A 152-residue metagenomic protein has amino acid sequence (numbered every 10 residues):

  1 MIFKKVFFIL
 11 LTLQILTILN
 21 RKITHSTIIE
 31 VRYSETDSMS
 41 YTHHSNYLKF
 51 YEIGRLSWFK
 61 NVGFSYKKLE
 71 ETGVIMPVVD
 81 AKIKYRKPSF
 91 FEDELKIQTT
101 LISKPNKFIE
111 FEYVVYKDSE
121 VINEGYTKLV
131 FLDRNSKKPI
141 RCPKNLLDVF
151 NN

Functional and structural regions predicted by a protein language model:
M1-I18: N-terminal amphipathic/basic-hydrophobic helices that include classical n-h-c signal peptides and signal-anchor
I15-V78, D133-N152: Hot-dog-fold acyl-thioester-processing enzymes
H25, P77-V79, L95, I109 (+1 more regions): Hydrophobic core residues within well-ordered beta-strands of beta-rich domains
I28-R32, K84, K128: Generic structural detector for well-ordered beta-strands
Y33, E112-V114, L129: Generic short beta-strand
K82-D118: Hydrophobic beta-sheet segments that form the core/acyl-binding groove of ACP/CoA-dependent acyl-chain-processing
L101, V121-N123, P139: Residue-level detector of beta-propeller blades
G125-T127, P143: Short hydrophobic alpha-helix segments
